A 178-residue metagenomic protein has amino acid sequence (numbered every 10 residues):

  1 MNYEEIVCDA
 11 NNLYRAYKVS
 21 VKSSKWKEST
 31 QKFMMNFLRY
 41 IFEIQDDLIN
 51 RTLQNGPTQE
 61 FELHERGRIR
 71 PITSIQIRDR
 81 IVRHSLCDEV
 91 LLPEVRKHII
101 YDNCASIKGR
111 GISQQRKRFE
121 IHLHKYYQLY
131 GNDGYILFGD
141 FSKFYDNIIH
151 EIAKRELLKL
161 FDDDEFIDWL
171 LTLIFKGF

Functional and structural regions predicted by a protein language model:
M1-D46: Non-catalytic, polymerase-adjacent accessory regions of viral genome-replication enzymes
N11, L38, F42, D79-H84 (+5 more regions): Non-catalytic, well-ordered alpha-helical scaffold segments
V19-Q31, L63-T73, I100-D102: Glycine-/proline-rich flexible loop or hinge segments
D47-R68, I81, W169-F178: Reverse-transcriptase-like RNA-dependent polymerase core
L53-E60, P93-Y101: Short, flexible active-site-proximal loops enriched in glycine and acidic residues
I69-I100: Conserved pre-motif C helix in the palm subdomain of viral-like polymerases
N103-R116, F138-F141: Long, hydrophobic, well-ordered secondary-structure blocks that form the structural core and pocket-lining surfaces
H122, Y127-F178: Conserved polymerase palm-domain catalytic core
